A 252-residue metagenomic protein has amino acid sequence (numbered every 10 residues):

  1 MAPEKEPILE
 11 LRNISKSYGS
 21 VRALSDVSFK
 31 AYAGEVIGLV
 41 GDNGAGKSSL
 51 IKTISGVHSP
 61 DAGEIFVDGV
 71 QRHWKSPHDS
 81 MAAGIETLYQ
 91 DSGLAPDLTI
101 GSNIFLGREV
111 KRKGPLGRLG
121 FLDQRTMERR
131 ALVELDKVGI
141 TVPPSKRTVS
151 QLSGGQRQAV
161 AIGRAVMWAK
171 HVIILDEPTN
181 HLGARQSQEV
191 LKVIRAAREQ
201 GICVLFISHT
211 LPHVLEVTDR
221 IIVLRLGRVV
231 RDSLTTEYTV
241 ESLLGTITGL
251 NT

Functional and structural regions predicted by a protein language model:
A2-T252: Glycine-rich phosphate-binding loops of nucleotide-dependent enzymes
